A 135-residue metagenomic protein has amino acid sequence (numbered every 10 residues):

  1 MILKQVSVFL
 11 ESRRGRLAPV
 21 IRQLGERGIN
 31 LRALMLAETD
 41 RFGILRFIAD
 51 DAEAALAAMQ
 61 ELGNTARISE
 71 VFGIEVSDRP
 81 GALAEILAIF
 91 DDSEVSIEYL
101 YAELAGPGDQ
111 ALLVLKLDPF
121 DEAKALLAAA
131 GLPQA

Functional and structural regions predicted by a protein language model:
M1-A135: A conserved regulatory-domain signal marking ACT and ACT-like small-molecule sensing domains and adjacent regulatory
